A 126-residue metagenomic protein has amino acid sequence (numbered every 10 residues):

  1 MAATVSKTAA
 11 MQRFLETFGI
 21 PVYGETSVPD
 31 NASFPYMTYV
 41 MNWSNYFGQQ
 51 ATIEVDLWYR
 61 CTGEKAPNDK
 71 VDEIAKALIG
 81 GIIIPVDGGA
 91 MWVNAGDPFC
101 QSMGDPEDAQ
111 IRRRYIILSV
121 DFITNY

Functional and structural regions predicted by a protein language model:
M1-V28, T38-Y126: Charged, amphipathic alpha-helical segments and their flanking helix caps
A32-S33: Contiguous segments within soluble domain cores/interaction surfaces
